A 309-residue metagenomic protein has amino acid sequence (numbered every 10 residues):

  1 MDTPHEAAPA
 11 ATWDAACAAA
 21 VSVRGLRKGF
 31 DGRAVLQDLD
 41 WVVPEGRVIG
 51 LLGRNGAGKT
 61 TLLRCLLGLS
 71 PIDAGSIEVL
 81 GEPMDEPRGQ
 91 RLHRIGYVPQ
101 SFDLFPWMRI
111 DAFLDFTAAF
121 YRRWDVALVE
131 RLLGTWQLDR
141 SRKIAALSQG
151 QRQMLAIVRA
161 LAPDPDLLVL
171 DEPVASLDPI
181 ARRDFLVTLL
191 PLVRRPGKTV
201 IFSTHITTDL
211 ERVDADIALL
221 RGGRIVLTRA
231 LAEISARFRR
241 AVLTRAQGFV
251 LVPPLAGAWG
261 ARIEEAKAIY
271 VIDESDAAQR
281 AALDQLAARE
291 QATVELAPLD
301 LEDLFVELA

Functional and structural regions predicted by a protein language model:
M1-R27: ABC-family P-loop ATPase nucleotide-binding domain
D2-A7, A266-K267, V271-A309: C-terminal coupling/interaction segments
A18-R221, V226-L227: ABC transporter nucleotide-binding domains
A19, P106, A261, Y270 (+1 more regions): Residues that recognize and position ribonucleotide moieties
R27, D111, T207, G248-F249 (+2 more regions): Alpha-helix N-cap/helix-start and coil->helix boundary motif
R109, A230, A297-D300: Short loop/turn segments at beta->alpha junctions
R142, W259-G260, A292-E295: A short linear hydrophobic-aromatic micro-motif
L186-S275: ABC transporter nucleotide-binding domain
